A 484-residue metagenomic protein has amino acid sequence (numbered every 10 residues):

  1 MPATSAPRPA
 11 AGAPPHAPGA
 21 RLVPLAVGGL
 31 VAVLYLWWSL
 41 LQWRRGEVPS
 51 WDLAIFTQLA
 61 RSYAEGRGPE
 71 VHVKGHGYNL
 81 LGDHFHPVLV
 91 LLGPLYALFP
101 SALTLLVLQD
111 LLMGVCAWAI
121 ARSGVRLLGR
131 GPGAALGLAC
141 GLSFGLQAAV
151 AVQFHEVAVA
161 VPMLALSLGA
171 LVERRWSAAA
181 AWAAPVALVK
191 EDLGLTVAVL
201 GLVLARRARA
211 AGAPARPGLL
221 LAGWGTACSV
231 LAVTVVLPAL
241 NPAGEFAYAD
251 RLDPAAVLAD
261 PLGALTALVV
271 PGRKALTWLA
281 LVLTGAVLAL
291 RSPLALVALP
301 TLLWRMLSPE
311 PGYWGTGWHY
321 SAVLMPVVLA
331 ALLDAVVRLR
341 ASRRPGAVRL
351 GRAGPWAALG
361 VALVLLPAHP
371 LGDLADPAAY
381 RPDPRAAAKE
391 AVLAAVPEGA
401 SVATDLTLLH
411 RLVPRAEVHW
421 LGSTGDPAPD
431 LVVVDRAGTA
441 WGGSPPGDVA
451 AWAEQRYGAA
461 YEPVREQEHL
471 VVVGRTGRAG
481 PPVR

Functional and structural regions predicted by a protein language model:
M1-W37, R216-L221: Start-transfer (signal-anchor) and selected internal transmembrane alpha helices of multi-pass inner/ER membrane
L25-G29, A222-T226, L339-P370: Signature aromatic-anchored transmembrane alpha helix within multi-pass, membrane-resident enzymes that catalyze glycan
L34-W38, V48, D52, S62 (+3 more regions): Membrane-lumen/periplasm interface segments of specific transmembrane helices in polyprenyl phosphate-linked
I55-N79, P87-V88: Extracytosolic helix-loop segments that constitute the early lumenal/periplasmic catalytic or substrate-binding loops
V115, I120-L142, V161-P162, A178-A181: Transmembrane-helix signature of polytopic, membrane-embedded enzymes that assemble or transfer cell-envelope glycans
E156-V159, L164-A178, A205-A211: Membrane-interface transmembrane helices that cradle and orient dolichyl/undecaprenyl
T196-T226: Perimembrane helix-loop-helix junctions
L296-R344: Hydrophobic/aromatic-rich transmembrane helices and adjacent perimembrane loops
